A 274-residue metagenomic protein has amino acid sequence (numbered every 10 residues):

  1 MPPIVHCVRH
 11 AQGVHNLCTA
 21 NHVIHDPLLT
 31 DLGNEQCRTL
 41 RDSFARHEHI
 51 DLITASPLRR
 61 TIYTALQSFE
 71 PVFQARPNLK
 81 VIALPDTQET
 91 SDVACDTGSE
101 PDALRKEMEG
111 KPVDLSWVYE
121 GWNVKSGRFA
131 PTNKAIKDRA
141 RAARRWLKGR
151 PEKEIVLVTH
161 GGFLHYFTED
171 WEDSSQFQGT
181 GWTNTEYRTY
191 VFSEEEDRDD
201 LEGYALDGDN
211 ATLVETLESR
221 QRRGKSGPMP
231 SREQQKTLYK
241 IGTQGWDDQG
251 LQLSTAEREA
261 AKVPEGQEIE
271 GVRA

Functional and structural regions predicted by a protein language model:
M1-I4, T90-G110, Y166-A274: Acidic, low-complexity terminal tails and accessory targeting/binding regions of phosphate-metabolizing enzymes
P2-L79, R105, G110, N133 (+2 more regions): Active-site-proximal alpha-helix that buttresses catalytic centers in soluble enzyme cores
V5, K153-T159: Generic beta-sheet signal
A11, A55-R59, L84-D86, V158-G162: Short, well-ordered beta-to-alpha junction loops that form the rim of enzyme active sites and present histidine/acidic
L17-A20, I82-A83, K111-G127: Short, basic/glycine-rich phosphate-binding loops at helix/coil junctions that contact nucleotide phosphates
V23-P27, S91, E120-K137: Surface-exposed cleft-lining segments at the edges of enzyme active sites
R46-E48, L147-K153: Glycine-rich phosphate-binding loop signature in dinucleotide/nucleotide-binding domains
P57, R76-C95, E120-S126: A short, structured active-site edge motif that brings together acidic residues
